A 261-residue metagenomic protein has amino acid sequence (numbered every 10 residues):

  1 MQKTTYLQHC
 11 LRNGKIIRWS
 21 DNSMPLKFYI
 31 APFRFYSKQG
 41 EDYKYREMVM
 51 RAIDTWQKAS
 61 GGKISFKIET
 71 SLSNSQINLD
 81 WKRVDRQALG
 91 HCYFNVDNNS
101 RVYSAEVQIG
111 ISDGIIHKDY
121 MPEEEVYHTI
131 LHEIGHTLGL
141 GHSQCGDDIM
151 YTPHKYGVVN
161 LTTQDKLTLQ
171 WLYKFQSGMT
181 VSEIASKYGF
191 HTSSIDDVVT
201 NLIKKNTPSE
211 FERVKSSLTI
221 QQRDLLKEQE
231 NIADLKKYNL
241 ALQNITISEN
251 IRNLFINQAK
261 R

Functional and structural regions predicted by a protein language model:
M1-Y43, I53, F94-S100, F175-E183 (+2 more regions): Disordered inhibitory propeptide/activation segment of secreted metzincin zinc metalloprotease zymogens, centered on
S20, S37-M48, K118-Y127, G141-H142 (+1 more regions): Extracytoplasmic/periplasmic, Sec-exported soluble proteins
F35-Y36, D147-Y156: Surface-exposed aromatic
Y43-E133, T137-L138: Metzincin-family zinc-dependent endopeptidase catalytic domain
V102-S104, Q144-C145, Q164: Short, solvent-exposed loop/turn segments at the edges of secondary structure
I134-I149: Catalytic Zn2+-binding segment of zinc metalloproteases
P153-V181: Post-HExxH zinc-binding segment in Zn-dependent metallohydrolases
